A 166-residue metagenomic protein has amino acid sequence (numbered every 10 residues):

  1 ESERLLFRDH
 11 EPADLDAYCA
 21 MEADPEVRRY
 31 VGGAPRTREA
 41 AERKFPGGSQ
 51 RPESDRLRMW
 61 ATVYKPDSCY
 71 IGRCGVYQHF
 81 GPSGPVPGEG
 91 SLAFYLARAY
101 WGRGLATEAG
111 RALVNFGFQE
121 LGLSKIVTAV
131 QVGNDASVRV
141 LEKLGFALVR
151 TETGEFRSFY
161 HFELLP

Functional and structural regions predicted by a protein language model:
E1-Y30, M59-P166: Acyl-donor (CoA/ACP) binding surface of acyl/acetyltransferases
R36-A41: A solvent-exposed, acidic/Ser-Thr-rich amphipathic alpha-helical stretch
E42-P46: Short Pro/Gly-enriched beta-strand edge/turn motifs at strand-loop
G48-A61: A short helix-loop-beta-strand connector motif used in the catalytic cores of GNAT acetyltransferases and, in some
